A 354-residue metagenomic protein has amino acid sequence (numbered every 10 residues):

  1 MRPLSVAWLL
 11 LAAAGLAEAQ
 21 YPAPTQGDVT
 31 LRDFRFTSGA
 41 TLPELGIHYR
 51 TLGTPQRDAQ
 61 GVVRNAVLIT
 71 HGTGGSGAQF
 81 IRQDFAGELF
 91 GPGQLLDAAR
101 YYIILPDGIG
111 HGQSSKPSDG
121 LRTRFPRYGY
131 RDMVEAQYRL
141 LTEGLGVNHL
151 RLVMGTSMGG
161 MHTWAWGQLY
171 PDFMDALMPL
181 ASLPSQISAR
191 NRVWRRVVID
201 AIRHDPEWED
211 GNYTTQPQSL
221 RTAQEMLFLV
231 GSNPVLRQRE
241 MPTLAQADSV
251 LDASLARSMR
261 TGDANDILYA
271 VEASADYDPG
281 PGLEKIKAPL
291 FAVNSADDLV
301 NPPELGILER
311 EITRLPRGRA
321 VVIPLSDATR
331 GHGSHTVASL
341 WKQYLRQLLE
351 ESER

Functional and structural regions predicted by a protein language model:
R50-D119: N-terminal cap/lid subdomain of alpha/beta-hydrolase-fold enzymes
R131-R151: Conserved acidic catalytic loop of the alpha/beta-hydrolase fold
N148-S188: Conserved hydrolase catalytic core segment
F173-R257: Alpha/beta-hydrolase-fold enzymes
D266-G282: Active-site nucleophile elbow and catalytic-triad environment of alpha/beta-hydrolase enzymes
I286, A292-N294: Short beta-strand/loop motif that positions the catalytic acidic residue of the alpha/beta-hydrolase fold
L299-G306: Conserved alpha/beta-hydrolase "acid-adjacent" motif
R317-R354: Catalytic active-site module of serine/aspartate enzymes centered on a nucleophile-bearing elbow/loop
